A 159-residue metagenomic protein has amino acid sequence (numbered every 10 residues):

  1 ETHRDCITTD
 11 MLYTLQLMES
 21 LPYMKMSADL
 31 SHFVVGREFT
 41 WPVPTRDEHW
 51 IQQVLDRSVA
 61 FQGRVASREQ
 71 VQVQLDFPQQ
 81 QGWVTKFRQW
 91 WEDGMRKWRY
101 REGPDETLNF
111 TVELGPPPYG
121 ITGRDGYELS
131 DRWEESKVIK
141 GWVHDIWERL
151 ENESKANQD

Functional and structural regions predicted by a protein language model:
E1, S27-L30, T111: Generic enzyme active-site microenvironment
E1-E19: Basic- and aromatic-lined ligand-binding clefts that recognize polyanionic substrates
T8, S20-M24, V34-D159: Histidine-acidic metal/acid-base catalytic patches
